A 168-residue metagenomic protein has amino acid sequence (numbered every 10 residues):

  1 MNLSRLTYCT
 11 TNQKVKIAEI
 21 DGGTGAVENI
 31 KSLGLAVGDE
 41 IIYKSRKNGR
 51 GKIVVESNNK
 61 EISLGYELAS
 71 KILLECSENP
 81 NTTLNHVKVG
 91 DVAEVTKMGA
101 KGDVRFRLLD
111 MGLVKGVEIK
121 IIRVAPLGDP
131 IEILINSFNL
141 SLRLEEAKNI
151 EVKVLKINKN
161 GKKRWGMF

Functional and structural regions predicted by a protein language model:
M1-F168: Compact, glycine-rich, soluble single-domain proteins
